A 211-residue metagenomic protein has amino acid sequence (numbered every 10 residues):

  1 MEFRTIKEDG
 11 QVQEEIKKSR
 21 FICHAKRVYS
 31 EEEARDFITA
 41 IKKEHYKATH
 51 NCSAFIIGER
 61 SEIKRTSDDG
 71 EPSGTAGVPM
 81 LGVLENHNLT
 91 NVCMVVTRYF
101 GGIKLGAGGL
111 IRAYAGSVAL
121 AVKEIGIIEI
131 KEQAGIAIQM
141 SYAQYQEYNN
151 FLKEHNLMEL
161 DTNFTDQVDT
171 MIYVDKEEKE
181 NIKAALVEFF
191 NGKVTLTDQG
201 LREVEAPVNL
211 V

Functional and structural regions predicted by a protein language model:
M1-G74, K179, T197-A206, V211: C-terminal regulatory domains involved in ligand/effector binding and gene-expression control
H24, C52-S53, N91-M94, G135 (+1 more regions): Structural motif
K42, L84-E85, A115, A119-G126 (+3 more regions): Signal for well-folded cores of large energy- and translation-related assemblies
A76-E124: Active-site beta-strand/loop microenvironment that shapes enzyme catalytic pockets
G126-Y142: Short glycine-/aliphatic-rich beta-strand segments at the starts of folded cytosolic domains
Q139-L157: Short amphipathic alpha-helix segments
E159-F164, F190-P207: Conserved short beta-strand edge segments in small beta-sheet-based binding/regulatory domains
I172-N181: Terminal, non-globular segments
